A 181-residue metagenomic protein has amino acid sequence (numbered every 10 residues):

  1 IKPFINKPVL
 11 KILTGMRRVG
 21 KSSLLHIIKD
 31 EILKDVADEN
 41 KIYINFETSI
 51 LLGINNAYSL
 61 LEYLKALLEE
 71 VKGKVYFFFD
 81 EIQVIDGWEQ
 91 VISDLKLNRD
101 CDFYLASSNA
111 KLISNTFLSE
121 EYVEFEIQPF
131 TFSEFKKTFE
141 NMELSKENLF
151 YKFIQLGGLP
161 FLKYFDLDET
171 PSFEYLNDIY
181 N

Functional and structural regions predicted by a protein language model:
I1-N6: Pre-Walker A adenine-sensing motif
L13: Hydrophobic anchor at the beta1->P-loop junction of P-loop NTPases
S22: Walker A/P-loop
I42-G73: Short glycine-rich substrate-engagement loop in P-loop NTPases that contacts/grips substrate
E69-W88: Conserved P-loop NTPase "ATPase switch" module shared by AAA+ and STAND
D102-S108: Structural recognition of the conserved hydrophobic beta-strand(s) that form the central parallel beta-sheet of P-loop
A110-F125, F139: Short regulatory helix/loop adjacent to the ATP-binding pocket of P-loop NTPases
S133-N181: Interdomain hinge/linker elements that couple catalytic modules in large macromolecular machines
